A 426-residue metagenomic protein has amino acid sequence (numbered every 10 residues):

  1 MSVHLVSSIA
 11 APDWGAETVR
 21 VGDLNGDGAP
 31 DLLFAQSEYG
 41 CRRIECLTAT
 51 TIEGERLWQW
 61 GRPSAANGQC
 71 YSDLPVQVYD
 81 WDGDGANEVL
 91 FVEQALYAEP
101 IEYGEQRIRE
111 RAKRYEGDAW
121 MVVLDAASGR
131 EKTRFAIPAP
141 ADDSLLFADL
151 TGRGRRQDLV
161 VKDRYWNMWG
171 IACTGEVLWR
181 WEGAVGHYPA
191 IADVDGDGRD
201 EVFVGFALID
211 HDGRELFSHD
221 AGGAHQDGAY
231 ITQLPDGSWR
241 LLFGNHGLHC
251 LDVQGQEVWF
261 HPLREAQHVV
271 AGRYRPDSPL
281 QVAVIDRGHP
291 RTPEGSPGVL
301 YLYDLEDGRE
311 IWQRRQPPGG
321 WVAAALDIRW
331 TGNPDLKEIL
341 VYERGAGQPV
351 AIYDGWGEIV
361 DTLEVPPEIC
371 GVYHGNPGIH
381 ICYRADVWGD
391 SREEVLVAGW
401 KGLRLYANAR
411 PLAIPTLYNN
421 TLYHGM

Functional and structural regions predicted by a protein language model:
M1-M426: Beta-propeller-forming repeat regions
